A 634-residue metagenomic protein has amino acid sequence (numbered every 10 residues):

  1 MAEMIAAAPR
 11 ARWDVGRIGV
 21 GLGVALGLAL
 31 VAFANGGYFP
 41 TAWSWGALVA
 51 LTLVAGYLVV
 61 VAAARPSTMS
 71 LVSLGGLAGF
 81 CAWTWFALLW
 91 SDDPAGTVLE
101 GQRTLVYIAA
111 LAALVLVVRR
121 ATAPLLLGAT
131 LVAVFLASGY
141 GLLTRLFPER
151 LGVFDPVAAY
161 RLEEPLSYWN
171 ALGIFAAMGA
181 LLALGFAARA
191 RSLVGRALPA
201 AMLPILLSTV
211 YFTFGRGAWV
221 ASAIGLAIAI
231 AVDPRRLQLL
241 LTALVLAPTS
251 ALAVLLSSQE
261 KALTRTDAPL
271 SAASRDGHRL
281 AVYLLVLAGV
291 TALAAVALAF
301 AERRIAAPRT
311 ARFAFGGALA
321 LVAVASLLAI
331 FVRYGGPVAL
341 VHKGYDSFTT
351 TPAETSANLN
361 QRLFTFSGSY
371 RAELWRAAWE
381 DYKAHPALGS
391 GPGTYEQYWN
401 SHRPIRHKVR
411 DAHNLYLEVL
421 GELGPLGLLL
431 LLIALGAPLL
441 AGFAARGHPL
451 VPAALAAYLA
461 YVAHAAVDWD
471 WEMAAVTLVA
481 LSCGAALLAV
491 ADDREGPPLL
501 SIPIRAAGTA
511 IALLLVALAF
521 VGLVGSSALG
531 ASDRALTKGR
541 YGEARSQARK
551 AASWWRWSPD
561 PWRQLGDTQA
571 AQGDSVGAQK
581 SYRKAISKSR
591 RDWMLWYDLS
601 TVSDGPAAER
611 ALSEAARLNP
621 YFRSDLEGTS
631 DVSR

Functional and structural regions predicted by a protein language model:
M1-L99, R103-V132, V153, A183-A200 (+9 more regions): Transmembrane signal-anchor hairpin modules in multi-pass inner-membrane enzymes, especially those that act on
L28-L30, A200-T213, A460-A466: Membrane-interface alpha helices of multi-pass inner-membrane proteins
A32-F39, E418-L423, A453-A480: Membrane helix-loop boundary segments at the extracytoplasmic
L88-S91, F135-F175, P204-T213, W219-V220 (+7 more regions): Membrane-interfacial helix-loop-helix modules of multi-pass inner-membrane proteins that assemble, modify, or transport
Y168, E354-R410, Y416, L423-L429: TM-adjacent membrane-interface loops and short helices in multi-pass inner/ER membrane proteins
L198, P425-A453: Hydrophobic transmembrane alpha-helices and their immediate junctions
